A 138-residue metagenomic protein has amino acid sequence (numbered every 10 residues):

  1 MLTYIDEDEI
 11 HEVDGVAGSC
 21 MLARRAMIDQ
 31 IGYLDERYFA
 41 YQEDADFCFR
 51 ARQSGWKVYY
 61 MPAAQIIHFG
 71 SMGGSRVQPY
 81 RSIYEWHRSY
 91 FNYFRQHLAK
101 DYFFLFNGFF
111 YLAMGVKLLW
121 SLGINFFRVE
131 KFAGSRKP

Functional and structural regions predicted by a protein language model:
M1-C20, N125-P138: Short linear elements at protein peripheries
M1-T3, L22, A99, L118: Active-site/binding-pocket entry motifs
I5-Q65: A short, conserved alpha-helix in the catalytic core of glycosyltransferases
F49-E130: Active-site-adjacent helix/loop segment of glycosyltransferases that harbors family-specific signature motifs
